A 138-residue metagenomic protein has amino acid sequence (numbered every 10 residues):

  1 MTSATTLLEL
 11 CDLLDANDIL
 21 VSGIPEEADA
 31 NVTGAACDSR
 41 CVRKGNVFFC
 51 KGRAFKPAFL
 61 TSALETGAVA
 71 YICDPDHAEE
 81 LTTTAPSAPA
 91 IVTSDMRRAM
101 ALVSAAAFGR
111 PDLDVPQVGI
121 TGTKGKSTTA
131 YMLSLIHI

Functional and structural regions predicted by a protein language model:
M1-L102: N-terminal leader/targeting and accessory segments in enzymes
R98-H137: Phosphate-binding loop of NTP-binding sites
